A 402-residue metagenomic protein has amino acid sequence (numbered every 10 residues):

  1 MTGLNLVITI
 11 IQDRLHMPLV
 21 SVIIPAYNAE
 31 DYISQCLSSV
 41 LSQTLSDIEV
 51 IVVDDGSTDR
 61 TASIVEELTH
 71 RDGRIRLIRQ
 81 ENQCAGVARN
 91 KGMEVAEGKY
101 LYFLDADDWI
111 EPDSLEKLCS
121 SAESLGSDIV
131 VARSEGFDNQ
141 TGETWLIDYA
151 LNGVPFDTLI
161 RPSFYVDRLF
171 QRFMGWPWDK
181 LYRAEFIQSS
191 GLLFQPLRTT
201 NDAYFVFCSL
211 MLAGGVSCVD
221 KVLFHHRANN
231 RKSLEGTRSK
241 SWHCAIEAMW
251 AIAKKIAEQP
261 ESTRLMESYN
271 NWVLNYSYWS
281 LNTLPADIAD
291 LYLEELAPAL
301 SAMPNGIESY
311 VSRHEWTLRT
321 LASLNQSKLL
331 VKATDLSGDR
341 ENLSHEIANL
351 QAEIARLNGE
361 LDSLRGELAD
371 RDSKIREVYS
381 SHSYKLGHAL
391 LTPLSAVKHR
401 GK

Functional and structural regions predicted by a protein language model:
P18-S21, E49, Y204: Cell-envelope/extracellular polymer assembly enzymes that use nucleotide-activated donors
A29-S42: Short, well-formed alpha-helical segments that are part of the catalytic scaffolds of diverse glycosyltransferases
S39, D54-S63, E81-N82: A conserved acidic beta->alpha catalytic loop
D47-G56, R76-E81, A106: Short beta-strand/loop segment that forms part of the nucleotide-sugar
Q80-A96: Glycine-rich, basic loop-to-helix element that forms the pyrophosphate-binding segment of sugar-nucleotide handling
A85-A88, A106-V219, F224-S241: Donor-binding/catalytic cores of nucleotide-activated saccharide and glycerol-phosphate transferases/polymerases
L101: Short aromatic/hydrophobic "clamp" motif used to bind/position activated sugar donors
T320-K402: Boundary detector for helix-to-coil junctions that initiate low-complexity/charged tails
